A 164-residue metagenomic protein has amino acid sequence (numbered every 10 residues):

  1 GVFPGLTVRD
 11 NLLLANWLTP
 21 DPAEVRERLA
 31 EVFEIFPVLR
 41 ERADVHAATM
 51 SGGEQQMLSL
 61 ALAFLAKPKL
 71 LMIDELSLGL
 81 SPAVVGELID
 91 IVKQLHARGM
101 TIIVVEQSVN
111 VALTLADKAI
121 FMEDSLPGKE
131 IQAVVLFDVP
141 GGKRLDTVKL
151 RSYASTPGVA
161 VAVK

Functional and structural regions predicted by a protein language model:
L6-E27, I35-P37: ABC-type ATPase nucleotide-binding domains, specifically the catalytic core motifs of the NBD
H46-M50: Conserved ABC ATPase signature
L60: Hydrophobic anchor residue at the start of the ABC signature
A63-F64: ABC ATPase C-loop
K67: Conserved catalytic motifs of ABC-family nucleotide-binding domains
V85-R98: Helical segment within the ABC ATPase nucleotide-binding domain
E106-Q107: H-loop/switch region of ABC-family ATPase nucleotide-binding domains
K118: Short, glycine/charged-rich "phosphate-handling" switch motifs in NTP-dependent and phosphotransfer domains
